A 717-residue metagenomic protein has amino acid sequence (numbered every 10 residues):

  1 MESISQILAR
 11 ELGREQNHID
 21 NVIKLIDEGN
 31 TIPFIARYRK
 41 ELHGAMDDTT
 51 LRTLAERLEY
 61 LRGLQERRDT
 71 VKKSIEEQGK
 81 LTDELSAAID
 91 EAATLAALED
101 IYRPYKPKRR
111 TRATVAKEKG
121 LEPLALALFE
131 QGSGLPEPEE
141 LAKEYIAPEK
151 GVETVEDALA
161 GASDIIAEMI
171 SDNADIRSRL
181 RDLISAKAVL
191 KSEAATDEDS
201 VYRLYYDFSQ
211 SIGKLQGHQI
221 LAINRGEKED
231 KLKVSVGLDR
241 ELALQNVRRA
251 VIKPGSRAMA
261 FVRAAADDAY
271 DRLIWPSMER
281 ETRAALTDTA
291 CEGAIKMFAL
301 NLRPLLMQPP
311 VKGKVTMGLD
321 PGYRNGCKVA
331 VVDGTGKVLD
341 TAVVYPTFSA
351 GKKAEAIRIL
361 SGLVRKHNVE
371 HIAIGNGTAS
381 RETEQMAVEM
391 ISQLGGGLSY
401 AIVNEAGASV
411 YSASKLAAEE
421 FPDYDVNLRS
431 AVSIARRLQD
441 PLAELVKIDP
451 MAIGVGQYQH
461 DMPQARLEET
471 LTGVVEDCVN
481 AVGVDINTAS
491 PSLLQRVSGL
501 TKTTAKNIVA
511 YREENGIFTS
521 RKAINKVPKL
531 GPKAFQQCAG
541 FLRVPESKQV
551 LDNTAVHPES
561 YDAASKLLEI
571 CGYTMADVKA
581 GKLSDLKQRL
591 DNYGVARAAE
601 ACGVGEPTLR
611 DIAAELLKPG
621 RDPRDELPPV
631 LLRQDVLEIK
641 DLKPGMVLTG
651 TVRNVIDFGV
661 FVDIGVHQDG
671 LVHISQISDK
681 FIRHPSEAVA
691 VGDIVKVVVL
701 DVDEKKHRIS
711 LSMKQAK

Functional and structural regions predicted by a protein language model:
G13, P309-P310, E476-A510, Q634-V672 (+1 more regions): C-terminal accessory/binding modules appended to enzymatic or scaffolding proteins
K24-D27, P104, V115-E118, A222-G226 (+15 more regions): Replace "in large, NTP-powered and nucleic-acid-processing enzymes" with "in large, NTP-powered factors and other
T31-I32, H43, D47-T114, K119-E149 (+4 more regions): Accessory alpha-helical DNA-binding modules that contact the DNA backbone or grooves
T50-T53, Y60, L64-G318, G322-S412 (+2 more regions): Duplex nucleic acid-engaging cores and interfaces of nucleic-acid transaction enzymes
A97, A401, G407, S412-V482 (+1 more regions): Long, charge-rich intrinsically disordered scaffolds of nucleic-acid metabolism proteins
L141-V155, F208-S211, L244-Y270, I274 (+3 more regions): Low-complexity, acidic/Ser/Thr- and charged residue-rich accessory regions of DNA metabolism proteins
R181-V189, L319-Y323, T378-A379, V403-V410 (+5 more regions): A glycine-rich phosphate-binding loop feature that marks nucleotide/adenosyl-phosphate handling sites
E281-A299, A452-G483, E600-P644: Long, charged amphipathic helices and adjacent flexible linkers at domain junctions
